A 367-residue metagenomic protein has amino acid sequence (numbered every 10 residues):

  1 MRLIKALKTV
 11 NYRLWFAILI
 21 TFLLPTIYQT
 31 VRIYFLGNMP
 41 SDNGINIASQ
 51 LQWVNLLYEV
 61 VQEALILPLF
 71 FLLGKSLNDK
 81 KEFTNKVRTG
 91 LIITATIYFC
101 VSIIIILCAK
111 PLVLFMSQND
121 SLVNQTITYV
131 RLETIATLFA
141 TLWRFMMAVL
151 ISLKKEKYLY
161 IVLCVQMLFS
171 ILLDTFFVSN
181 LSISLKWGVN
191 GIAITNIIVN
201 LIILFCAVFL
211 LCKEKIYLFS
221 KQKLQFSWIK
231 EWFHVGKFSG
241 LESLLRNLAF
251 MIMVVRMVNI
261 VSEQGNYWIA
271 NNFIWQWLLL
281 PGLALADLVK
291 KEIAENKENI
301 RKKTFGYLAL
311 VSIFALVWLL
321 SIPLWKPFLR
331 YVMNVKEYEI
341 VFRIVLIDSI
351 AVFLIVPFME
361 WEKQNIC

Functional and structural regions predicted by a protein language model:
M1-W15, Q125, V189-I197, F205-N247: Interhelical loop/hinge segments that connect adjacent transmembrane helices in multipass membrane
W15, L19-V31, L57-P68, T137-V149 (+6 more regions): Hydrophobic alpha-helical transmembrane bundles that constitute the permease/transmembrane domains of multi-pass
I18, F22, S49-Q52, T94 (+9 more regions): Residue-level recognition of transmembrane alpha-helices in multi-pass small-molecule transporters/permeases
L36-E59, S121-Q125, V189-N190, E231-V235 (+2 more regions): Interfacial/gating helices of multi-pass transporter permease domains
N46-F99, W143-S152, Y267-L319, E360-Q364: Small-residue-rich hydrophobic transmembrane alpha-helices
C100-I127, L316-E339: Short membrane-interface helical motifs at transmembrane helix boundaries in multi-pass membrane transporters
L107, D120-M146, I274, V335-E362: Alpha-helical transmembrane segments of multi-pass membrane proteins
L168-L204, P323, N334-I340: Membrane-interface helix-loop junctions in multi-pass transport and translocation proteins
